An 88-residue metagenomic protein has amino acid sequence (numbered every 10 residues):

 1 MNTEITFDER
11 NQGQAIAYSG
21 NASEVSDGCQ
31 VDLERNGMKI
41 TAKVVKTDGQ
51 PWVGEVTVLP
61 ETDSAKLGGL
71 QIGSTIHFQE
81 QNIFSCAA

Functional and structural regions predicted by a protein language model:
M1-Q12, D63-A88: Intrinsically disordered, low-complexity, charged/polar segments
G13-N21, P60-A65: Short alpha-helix capping/helix-loop boundary micro-motifs
S19-M38: Short coil-to-beta transition motif at edge beta-strands of beta-rich domains
N21, D27, T47, I72 (+1 more regions): Central antiparallel beta-sheet cores of small beta-barrel/beta-sandwich binding domains
K39-D48: Short beta-strand-centered aromatic/proline hotspots
Q50-L59: Short, solvent-exposed secondary-structure boundary/capping segments
